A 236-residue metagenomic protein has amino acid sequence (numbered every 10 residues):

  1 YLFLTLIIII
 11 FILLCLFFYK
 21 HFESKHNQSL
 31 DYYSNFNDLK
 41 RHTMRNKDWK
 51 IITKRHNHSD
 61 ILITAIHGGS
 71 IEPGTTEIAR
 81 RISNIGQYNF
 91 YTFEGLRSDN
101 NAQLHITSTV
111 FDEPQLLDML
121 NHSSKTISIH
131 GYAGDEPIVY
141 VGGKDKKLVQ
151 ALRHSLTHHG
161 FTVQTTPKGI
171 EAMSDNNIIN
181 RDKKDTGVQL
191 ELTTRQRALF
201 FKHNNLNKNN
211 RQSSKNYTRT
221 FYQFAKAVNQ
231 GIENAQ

Functional and structural regions predicted by a protein language model:
Y1-I8: N-terminal Sec-pathway targeting helices
I8-C15: Transmembrane alpha-helices
C15-Q236: N-terminal catalytic or cofactor-binding beta/alpha core of small enzyme domains
